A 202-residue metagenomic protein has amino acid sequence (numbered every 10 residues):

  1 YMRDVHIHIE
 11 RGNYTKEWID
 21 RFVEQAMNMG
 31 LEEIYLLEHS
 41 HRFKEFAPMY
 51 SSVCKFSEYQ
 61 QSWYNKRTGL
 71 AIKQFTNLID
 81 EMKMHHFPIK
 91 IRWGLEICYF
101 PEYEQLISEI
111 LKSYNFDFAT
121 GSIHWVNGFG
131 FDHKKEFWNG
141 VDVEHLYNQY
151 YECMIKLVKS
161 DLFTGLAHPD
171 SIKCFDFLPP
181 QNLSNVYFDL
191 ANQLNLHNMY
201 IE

Functional and structural regions predicted by a protein language model:
Y1-P101, F175-F177, Q181-N185, D189-L190: An N-terminally biased module of ancient metal coordination in phosphate/nucleic-acid-related enzymes
T15-Q25, E102-I110, Q149-L157: Short, acidic/polar
F46-A47, E102-I107, G130-H133: Short, conserved acidic/polar surface loops in the N-terminal third of protein domains
D80-M84, L111, V158: N-terminal cationic-hydrophobic initiation segments that often serve targeting/anchoring roles
I97, S113-F116, T120-E202: Domain-core and long-helix interface of multi-subunit machines
